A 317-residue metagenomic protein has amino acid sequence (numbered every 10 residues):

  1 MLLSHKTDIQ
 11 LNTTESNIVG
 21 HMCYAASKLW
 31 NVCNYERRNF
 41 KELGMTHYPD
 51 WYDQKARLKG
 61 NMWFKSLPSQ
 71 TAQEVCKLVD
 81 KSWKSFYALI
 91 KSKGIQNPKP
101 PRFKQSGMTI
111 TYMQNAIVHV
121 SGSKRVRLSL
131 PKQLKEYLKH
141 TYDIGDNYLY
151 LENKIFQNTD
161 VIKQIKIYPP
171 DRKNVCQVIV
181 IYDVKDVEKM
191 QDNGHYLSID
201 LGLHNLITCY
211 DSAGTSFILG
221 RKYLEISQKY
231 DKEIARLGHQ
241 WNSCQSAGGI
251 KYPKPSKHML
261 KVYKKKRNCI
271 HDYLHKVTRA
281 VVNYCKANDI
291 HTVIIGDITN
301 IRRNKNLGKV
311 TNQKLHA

Functional and structural regions predicted by a protein language model:
M1-E74: Gly/serine-rich nucleotide phosphate-binding loop at the start of the catalytic core of nucleotide/ADP-ribose-handling
L3-S4, N17, R172-A317: Positively charged, helix-rich recognition surfaces that bind polyanionic ligands
D8, L78, R127, Q177-I179: Beta-strand secondary-structure signal
A26, V75-W83, M259-R267: Short amphipathic alpha-helical coiled-coil/interface segments
Y35, N39, G44, I90-F103 (+2 more regions): Short coil/turn segments at secondary-structure boundaries
P49-R172: Acidic carboxylate diad motif detector
